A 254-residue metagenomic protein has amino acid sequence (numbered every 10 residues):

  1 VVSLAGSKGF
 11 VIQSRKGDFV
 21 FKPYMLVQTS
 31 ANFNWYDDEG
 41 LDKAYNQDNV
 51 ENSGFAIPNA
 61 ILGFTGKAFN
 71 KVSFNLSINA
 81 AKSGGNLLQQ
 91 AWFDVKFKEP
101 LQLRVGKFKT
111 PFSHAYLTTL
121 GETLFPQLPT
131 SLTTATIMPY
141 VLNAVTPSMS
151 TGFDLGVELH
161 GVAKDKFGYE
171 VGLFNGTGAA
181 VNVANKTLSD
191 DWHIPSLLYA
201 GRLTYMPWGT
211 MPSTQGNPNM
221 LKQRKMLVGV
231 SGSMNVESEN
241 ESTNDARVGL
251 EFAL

Functional and structural regions predicted by a protein language model:
V1-V11: Short coil-to-helix leader/linker segments, especially the first N-terminal amphipathic alpha-helix with its helix
G9-A179, P195-M211, Q215-R224: Outer membrane beta-barrel
S77, A144-T146, A184-D190, N235: Active-site rim elements
L188-I194, E241-D245: Interfacial loop-to-helix transition and helix-capping segments at the boundaries of transmembrane helices
R202-L254: Detector for outer-membrane/organellar transmembrane beta-barrel domains, recognizing the amphipathic beta-strand
